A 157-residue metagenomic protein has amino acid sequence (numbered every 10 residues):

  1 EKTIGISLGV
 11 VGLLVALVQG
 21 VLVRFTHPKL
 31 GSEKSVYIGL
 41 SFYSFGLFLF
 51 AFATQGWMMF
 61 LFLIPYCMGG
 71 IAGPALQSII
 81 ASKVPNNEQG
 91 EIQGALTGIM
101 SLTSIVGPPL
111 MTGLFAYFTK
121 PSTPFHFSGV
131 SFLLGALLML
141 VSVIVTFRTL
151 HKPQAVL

Functional and structural regions predicted by a protein language model:
E1-A16, F127-G129: Loop-to-transmembrane helix entry
E1-K2, V84-I99, F125: Loop-to-transmembrane helix entry/capping segments in MFS-fold secondary transporters and related SLC/MFSD carriers
V18-S32: Helix-to-loop junctions at the C-terminal end of transmembrane segments in multipass secondary transporters
K34-L49: Structural signature of the two symmetry-related core transmembrane helices
L49-L63, A72: Helix-loop junctions at membrane interfaces in 12-TM secondary transporters
I71-P85: Intracellular juxtamembrane helix-capping segments at the cytosolic ends of symmetry-related transmembrane helices
G113-M139: A membrane-interface helix-boundary motif in multi-pass transporters
L133-L157: Multi-pass alpha-helical transporter architecture, strongest for 12-TM Major Facilitator/SLC carriers used
